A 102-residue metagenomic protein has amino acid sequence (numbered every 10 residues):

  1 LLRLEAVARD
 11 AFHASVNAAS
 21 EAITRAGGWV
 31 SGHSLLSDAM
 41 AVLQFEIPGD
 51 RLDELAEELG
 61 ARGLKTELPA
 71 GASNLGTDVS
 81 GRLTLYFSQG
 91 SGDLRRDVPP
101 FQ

Functional and structural regions predicted by a protein language model:
L1-Q102: Long, contiguous binding/interaction regions
